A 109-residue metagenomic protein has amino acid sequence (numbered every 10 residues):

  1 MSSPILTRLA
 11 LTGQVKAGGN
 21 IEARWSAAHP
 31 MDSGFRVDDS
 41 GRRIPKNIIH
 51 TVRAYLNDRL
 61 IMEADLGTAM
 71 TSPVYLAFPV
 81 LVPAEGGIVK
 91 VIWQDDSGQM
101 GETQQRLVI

Functional and structural regions predicted by a protein language model:
M1-I5: Proline/serine/threonine-rich low-complexity linkers at boundaries of modular beta-sandwich domains
L9-L11, A17-L66: Contiguous segments within soluble domain cores/interaction surfaces
N20, A84-I88: Extracellular Ig-like/FN3 beta-sandwich strand-entry sites
A69-A77: Aromatic sugar-binding surface patches on proteins that engage polysaccharides or sugar-phosphate polymers
A77-P83: Short, hydrophobic beta-strand segments
W93-T103: Short acidic/polar inter-strand loop motif in beta-rich domains
R106-I109: Short beta-strand edge segments in extracellular beta-sheet folds
